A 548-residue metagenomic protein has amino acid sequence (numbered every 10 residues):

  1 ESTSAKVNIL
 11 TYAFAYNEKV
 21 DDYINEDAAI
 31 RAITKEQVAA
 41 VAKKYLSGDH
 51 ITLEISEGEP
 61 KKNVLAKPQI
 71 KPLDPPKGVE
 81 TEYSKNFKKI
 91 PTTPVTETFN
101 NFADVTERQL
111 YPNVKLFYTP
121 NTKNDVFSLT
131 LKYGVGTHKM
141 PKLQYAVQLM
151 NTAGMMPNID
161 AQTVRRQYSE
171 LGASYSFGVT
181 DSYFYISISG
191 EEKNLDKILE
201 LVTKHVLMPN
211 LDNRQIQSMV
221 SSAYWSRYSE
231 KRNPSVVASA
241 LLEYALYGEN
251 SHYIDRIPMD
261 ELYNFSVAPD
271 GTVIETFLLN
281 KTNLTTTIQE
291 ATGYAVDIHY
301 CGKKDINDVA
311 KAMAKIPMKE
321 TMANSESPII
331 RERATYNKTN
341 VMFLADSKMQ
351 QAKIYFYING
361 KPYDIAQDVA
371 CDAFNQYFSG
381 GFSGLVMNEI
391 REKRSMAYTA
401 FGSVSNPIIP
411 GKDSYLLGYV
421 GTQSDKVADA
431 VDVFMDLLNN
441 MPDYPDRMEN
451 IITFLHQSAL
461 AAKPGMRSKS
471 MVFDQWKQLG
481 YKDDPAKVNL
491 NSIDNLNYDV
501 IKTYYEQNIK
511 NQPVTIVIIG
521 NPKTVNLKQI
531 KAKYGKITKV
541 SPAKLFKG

Functional and structural regions predicted by a protein language model:
E1-R31, T52-S56, V64-L65, T122-T152 (+10 more regions): M16 family metallopeptidases and their MPP-like homologs
I24-K132, V267, T272-I274, T285-T286 (+3 more regions): Proteolytic maturation boundary segments
D196-K197, I306-A310, I365-A366, D425-A430 (+1 more regions): Short, conserved charged micro-motifs
L278-N283: Active-site glycine-rich loop that binds ribose-phosphate moieties when present
F374: A surface/extracellular/periplasmic glyco- and lipid-processing/surface-interacting theme
G380: Structured mid-domain segments that build the active-site/substrate or prosthetic-cofactor binding neighborhood
